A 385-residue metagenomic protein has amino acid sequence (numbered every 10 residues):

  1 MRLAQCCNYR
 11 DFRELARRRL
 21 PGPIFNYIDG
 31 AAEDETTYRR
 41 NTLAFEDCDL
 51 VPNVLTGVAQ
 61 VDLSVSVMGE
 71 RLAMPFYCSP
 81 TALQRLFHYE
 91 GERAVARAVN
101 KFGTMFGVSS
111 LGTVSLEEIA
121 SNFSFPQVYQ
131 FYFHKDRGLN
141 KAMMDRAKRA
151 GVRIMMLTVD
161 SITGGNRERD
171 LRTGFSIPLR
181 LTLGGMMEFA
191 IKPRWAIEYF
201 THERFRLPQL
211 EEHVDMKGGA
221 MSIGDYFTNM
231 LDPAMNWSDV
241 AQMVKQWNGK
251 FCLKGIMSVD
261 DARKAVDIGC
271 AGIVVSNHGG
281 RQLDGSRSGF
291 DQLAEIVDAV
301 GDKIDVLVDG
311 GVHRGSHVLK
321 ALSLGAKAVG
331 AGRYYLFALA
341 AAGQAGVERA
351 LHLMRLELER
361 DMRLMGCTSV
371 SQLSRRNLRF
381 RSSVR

Functional and structural regions predicted by a protein language model:
M1-E46, D291-V308, V312-R385: Alpha/beta catalytic cores of nucleotide-metabolism and tRNA/nucleoside-modifying enzymes
M1-G69, F175-M235, S371-R385: An N-cap/entry alpha-helix motif that binds or orients negatively charged groups
A31, S109, Q130, G255 (+1 more regions): Active-site-adjacent beta-strand anchor residues
D49, S64-S66, P75-S79, M105-G107 (+2 more regions): Short, conserved beta-strand segments within well-ordered enzyme catalytic domains that often line or immediately flank
L72-L111, L116: Glycine-rich active-site/cofactor-binding loop and its immediate structural neighborhood
L83, R97, E118, N122 (+2 more regions): Alpha/beta enzyme core
E92, S286-G289, V347: Short, conserved glycine- and acidic-residue-centered signature motifs in active-site or ligand-binding loops
K101-N122, P126-N140: A gly/proline- and charged-residue-enriched helix-loop-helix capping module
